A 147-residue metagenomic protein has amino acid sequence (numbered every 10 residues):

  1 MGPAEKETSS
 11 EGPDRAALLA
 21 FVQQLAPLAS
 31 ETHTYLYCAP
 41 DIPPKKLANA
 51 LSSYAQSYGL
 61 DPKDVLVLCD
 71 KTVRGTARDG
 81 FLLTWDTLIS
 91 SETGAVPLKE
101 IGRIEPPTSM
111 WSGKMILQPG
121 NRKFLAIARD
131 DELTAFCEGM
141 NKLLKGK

Functional and structural regions predicted by a protein language model:
G2-I42, K46, S91-K147: Acidic, Ser/Thr- and proline-rich intrinsically disordered linker/docking segments of eukaryotic scaffolds
P43-K63: Disordered, polybasic Ser/Thr-rich segments at the N-terminal boundary of pleckstrin homology
P62-V73: The phosphoinositide-binding surface of pleckstrin homology
D64, T76-R78, E100-E105: Short small/polar-residue motifs
V65, F81, M115: A broad, low-specificity signal marking well-ordered, structured residues that form hydrophobic/aromatic
V73-G94: Conserved beta-hairpin
